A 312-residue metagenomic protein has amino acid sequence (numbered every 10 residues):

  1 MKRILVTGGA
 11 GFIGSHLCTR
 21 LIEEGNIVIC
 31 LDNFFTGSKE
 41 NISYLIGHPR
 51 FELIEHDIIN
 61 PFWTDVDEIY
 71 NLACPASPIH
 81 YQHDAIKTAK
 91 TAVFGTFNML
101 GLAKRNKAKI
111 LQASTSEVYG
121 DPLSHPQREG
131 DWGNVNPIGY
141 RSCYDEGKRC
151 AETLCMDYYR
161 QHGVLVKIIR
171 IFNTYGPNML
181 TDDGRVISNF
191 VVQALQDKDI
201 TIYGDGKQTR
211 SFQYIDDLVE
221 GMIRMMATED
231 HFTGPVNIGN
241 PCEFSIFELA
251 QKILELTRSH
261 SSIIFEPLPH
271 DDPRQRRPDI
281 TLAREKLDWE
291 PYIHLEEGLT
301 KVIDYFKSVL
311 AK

Functional and structural regions predicted by a protein language model:
M1-T174, W289, I293, K301 (+2 more regions): N-terminal Rossmann-like NAD(P)+-binding domain of SDR-like oxidoreductases, especially those catalyzing
L17, M222-M226, A250-I253, L299-F306: Hydrophobic "lid"/C-terminal helical patch of Rossmann-like NAD(P)-dependent dehydrogenase/epimerase domains
G37, H83, T91-F94, S142 (+6 more regions): Residue-level signal for the nucleotide or nucleotide-sugar donor/cofactor binding architecture
P49-F51, E129-V135, H162-G163, V191-I202 (+2 more regions): A short C-terminal helix-loop "cap" of Rossmann-like NAD(P)-dependent dehydrogenase/epimerase domains
L123, R149, V164, T174-N189 (+7 more regions): Glycine/proline-rich active-site loop of Rossmann-fold NAD(P)-dependent oxidoreductases
I215, P235, P267-E290, K301: Conserved C-terminal active-site "lid" loop/helix of NAD(P)H-dependent oxidoreductases that clamps the redox cofactor
L218, M222, I238, L249 (+2 more regions): Non-catalytic, hydrophobic alpha-helical segments
